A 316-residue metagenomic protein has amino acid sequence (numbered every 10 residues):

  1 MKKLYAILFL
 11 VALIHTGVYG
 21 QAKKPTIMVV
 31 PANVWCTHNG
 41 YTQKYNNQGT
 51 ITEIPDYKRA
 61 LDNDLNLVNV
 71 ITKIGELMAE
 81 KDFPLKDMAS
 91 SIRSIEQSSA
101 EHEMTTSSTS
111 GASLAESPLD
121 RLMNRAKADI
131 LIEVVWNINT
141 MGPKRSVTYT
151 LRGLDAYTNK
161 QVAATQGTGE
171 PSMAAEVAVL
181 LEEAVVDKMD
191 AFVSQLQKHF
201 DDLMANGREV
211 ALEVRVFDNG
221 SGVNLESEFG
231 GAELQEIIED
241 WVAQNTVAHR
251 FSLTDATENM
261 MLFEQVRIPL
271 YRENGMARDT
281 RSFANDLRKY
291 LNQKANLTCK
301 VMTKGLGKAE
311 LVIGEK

Functional and structural regions predicted by a protein language model:
K3-I14: Sec-dependent N-terminal signal peptides
H15-G20: Sec/Tat signal peptide C-region and signal peptidase I cleavage site
Q21-Y41, K160-R250, G305: C-terminal/domain-edge helix-coil "capping" segments
A22-K24, L65, N69, K73 (+5 more regions): Extracytoplasmic
A32-W35, S90-S91, N137, R152-Y157 (+3 more regions): Solvent-exposed coil/turn segments that connect beta secondary-structure elements in extracytoplasmic/periplasmic
Q43-R125, L131, A232-Y271, G275-N292: N-terminal segment of the mature soluble domain
D129-M173, L306-K316: Amphipathic beta-strand/beta-sheet edge segments enriched in Tyr/Trp
D286-K316: C-terminal basic regulatory modules in eukaryotic proteins
